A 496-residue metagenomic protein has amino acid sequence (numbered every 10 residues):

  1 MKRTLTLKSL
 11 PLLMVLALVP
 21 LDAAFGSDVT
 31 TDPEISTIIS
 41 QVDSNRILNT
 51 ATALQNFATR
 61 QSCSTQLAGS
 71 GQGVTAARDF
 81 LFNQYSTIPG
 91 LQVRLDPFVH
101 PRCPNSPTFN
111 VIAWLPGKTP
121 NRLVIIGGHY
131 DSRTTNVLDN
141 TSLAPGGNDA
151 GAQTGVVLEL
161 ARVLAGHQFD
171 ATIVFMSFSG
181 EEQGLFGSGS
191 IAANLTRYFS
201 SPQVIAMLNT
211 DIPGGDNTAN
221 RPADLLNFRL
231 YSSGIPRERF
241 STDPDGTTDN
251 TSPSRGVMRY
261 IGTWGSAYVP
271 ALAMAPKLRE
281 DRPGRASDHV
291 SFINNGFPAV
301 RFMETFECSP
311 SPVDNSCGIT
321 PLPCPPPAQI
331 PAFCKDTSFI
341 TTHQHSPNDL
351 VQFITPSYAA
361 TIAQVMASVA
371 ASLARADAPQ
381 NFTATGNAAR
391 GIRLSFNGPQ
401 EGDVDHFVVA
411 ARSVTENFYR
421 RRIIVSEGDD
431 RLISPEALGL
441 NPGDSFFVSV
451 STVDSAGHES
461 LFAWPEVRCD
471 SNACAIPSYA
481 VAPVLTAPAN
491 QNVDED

Functional and structural regions predicted by a protein language model:
S27-Q72, I340-D349: N-terminal capping segment at the start of a domain
N49-L115: A non-catalytic alpha/beta surface segment that caps or lines the substrate-entry region of metallo-dependent hydrolase
Q55, P213-Y231, K277-R375: Active-site-adjacent mobile loop/cap segments within catalytic or ligand-binding domains
A113, I126, D131-S132, V137-L185 (+1 more regions): Alpha-helical metal-binding/catalytic segments enriched in His/Glu/Asp
F178-N295, A299-R301, T305: Metal-dependent peptidase/peptidase-like ectodomains
R390-D403: Conserved aromatic anchor
E436-E459: Beta-strand-rich modules
V453-P477: Extracellular fibronectin type III
